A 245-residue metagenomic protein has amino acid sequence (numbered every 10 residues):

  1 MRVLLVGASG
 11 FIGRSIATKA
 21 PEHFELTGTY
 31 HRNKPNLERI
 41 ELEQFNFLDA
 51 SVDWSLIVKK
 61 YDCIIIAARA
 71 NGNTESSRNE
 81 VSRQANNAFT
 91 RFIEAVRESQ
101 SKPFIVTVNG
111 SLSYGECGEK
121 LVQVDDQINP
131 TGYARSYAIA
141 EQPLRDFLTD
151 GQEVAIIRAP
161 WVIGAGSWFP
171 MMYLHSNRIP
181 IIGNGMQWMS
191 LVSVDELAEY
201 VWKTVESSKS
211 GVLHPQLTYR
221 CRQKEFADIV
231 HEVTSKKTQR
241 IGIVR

Functional and structural regions predicted by a protein language model:
V3-H23: N-terminal Rossmann NAD(P)H-binding glycine-rich loop of SDR-like oxidoreductase domains
G28-K34, F47: N-terminal Rossmann-fold cofactor-binding loop
I40-R91, A95: NAD(P)H-binding glycine-rich loop region in Rossmannoid oxidoreductase-like domains and their noncatalytic homologs
T90-G132: Conserved Rossmann-fold NAD(P)-dependent oxidoreductase catalytic core, especially the SDR/UDP-sugar
E116-I156, W161: Catalytic helix-loop patch of NAD(P)-dependent Rossmann-fold dehydrogenases
A138, G151-Q152, V162-L174, K203-H214 (+1 more regions): Glycine/proline-rich active-site loop of Rossmann-fold NAD(P)-dependent oxidoreductases
L148-M189, V194: NAD(P)-dependent short-chain dehydrogenase/reductase
Y200-R245: Mid/C-terminal beta-alpha module of Rossmann-like enzyme folds, strongest in SDR-family dehydrogenases/epimerases
